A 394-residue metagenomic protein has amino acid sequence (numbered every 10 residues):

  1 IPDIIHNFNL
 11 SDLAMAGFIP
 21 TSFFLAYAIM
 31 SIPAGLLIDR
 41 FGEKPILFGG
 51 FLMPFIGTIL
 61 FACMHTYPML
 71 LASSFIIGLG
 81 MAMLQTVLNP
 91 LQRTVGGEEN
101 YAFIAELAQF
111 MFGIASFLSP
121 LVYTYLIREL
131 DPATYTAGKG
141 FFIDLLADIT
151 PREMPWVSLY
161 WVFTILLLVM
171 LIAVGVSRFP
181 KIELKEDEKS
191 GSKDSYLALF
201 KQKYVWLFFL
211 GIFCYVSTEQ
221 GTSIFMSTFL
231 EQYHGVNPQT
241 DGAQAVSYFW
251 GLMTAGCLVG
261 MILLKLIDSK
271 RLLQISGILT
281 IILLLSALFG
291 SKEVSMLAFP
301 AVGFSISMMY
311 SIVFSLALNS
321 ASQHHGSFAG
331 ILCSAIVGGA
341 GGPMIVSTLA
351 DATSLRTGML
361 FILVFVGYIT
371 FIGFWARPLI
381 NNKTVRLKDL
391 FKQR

Functional and structural regions predicted by a protein language model:
G17-L36, S247-V259: Central cavity-lining transmembrane alpha-helices of secondary-active solute carriers, predominantly the Major
I29-E43, G256-D268, A350: Helix-to-loop junctions at the C-terminal end of transmembrane segments in multipass secondary transporters
I29-P68: Conserved MFS/SLC helix-loop-helix module at the cytosolic interface between two early adjacent transmembrane helices
M83-G97, S307-S322: Intracellular juxtamembrane helix-capping segments at the cytosolic ends of symmetry-related transmembrane helices
N100-T134, G330-G342: Glycine-rich segments within core transmembrane alpha-helices of 12-TM secondary carriers
S119-R128, A198-S247: Extracytoplasmic gate region of multi-pass secondary transporters
Y123-P132, F141, L145, P151 (+2 more regions): C-terminal membrane-cytosol helix-exit motif in multi-pass small-molecule transporters
I267-V313: C-terminal transmembrane helical hairpin of 12-TM major facilitator-type secondary transporters
